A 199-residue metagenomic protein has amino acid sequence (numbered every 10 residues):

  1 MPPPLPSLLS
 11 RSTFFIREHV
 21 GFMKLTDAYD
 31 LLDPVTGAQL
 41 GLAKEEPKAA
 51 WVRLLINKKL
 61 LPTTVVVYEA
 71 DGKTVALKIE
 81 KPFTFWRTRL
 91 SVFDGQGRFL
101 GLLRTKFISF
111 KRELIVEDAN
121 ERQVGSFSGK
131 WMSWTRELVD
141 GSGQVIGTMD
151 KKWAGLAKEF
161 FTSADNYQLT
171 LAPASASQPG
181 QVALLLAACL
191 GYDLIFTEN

Functional and structural regions predicted by a protein language model:
M1-V66, A70-A76, K81-T88, G95-L100 (+1 more regions): Low-complexity or membrane-interfacial segments used for flexible interactions
